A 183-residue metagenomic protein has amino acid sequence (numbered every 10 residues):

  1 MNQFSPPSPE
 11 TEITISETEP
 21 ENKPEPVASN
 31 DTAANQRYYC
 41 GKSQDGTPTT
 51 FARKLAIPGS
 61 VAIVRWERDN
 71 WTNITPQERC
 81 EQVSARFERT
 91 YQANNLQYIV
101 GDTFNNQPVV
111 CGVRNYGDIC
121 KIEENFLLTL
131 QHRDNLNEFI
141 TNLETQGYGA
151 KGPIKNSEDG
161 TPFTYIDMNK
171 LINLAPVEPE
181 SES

Functional and structural regions predicted by a protein language model:
M1, E21, S29-N30, I166-M168 (+1 more regions): Intrinsic-disorder/low-complexity regions
M1-P9: Sec-dependent N-terminal signal peptides
S8, P58, N73, T103 (+4 more regions): Residue-level detector of solvent-exposed, low-hydrophobicity positions
P9-S16, P20, D134-E138, E144: Periodic self-assembly scaffolds
E12-A93, Y98-G101, I154: N-terminal secretory signal peptides
I57-G59, T72, A150-S183: Low-complexity intrinsically disordered segments
E78-Y165: Mature extracellular/secreted ectodomains of secretory-pathway proteins
